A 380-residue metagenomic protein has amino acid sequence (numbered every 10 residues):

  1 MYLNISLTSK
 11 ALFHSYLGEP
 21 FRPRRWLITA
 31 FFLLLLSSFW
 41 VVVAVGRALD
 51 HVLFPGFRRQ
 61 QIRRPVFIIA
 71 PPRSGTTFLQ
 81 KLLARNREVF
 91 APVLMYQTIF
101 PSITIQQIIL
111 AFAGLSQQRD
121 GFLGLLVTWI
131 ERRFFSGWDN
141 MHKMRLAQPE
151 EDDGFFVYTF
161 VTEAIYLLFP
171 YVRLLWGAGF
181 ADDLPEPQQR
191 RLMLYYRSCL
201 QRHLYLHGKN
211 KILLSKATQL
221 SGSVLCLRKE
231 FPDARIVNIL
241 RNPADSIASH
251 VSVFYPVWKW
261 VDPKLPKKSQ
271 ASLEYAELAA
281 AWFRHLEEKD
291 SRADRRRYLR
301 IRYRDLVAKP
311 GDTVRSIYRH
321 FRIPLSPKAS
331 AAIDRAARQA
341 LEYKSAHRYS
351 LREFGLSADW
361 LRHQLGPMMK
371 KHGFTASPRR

Functional and structural regions predicted by a protein language model:
M1-A44, G56-F57, G177-M193, L204-H207 (+1 more regions): PAPS-dependent sulfotransferases, especially Golgi type II membrane carbohydrate sulfotransferases
L49-R59: Pre-Walker A adenine-sensing motif
R63-V66: Pre-Walker A (Motif I) flank of P-loop NTPase domains
I68-E88: Glycine-rich phosphate-binding P-loop
I69-P71, L214-T218, Y303: Short His-Asn-centered micro-motif
N86-Y96: Post-Walker A helix-loop "phosphate-sensing" segment adjacent to the P-loop in P-loop NTPases
I99-L213: PAPS-dependent sulfation machinery
A217, L227-S252: Conserved phosphate-donor/acceptor-positioning beta-strand/loop module used by diverse small-molecule
